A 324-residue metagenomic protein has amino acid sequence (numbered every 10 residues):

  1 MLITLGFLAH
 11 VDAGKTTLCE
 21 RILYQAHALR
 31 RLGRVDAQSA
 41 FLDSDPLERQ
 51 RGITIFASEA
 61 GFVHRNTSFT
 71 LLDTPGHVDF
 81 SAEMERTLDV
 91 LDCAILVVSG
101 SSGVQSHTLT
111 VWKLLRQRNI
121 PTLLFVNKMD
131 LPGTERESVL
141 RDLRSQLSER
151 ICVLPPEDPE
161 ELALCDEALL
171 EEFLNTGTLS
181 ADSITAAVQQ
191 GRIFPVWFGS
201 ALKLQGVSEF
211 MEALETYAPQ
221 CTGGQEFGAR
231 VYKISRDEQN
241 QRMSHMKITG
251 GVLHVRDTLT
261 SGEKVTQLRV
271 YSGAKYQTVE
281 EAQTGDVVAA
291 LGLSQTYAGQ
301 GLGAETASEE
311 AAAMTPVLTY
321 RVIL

Functional and structural regions predicted by a protein language model:
M1-A13, R31-L32, G100-E238, D257-L259 (+1 more regions): P-loop NTPase catalytic nucleotide-binding module
M1-V90, A94-V98, V104, D142-L147 (+3 more regions): P-loop NTPase switch module centered on the Walker A-proximal segment
T4-L5, L42, F56-E59, P195 (+4 more regions): Conserved beta-strand residues within beta-sheet cores
D12, L18, G52, D73 (+10 more regions): Residue-level signature of catalytic and energy-coupling elements of molecular machines, predominantly ATP/GTP-dependent
L29-D36, A40-A57, E149-L154, S180 (+4 more regions): Active-site phosphate-binding and catalytic loops of NTP-dependent enzymes
S58, S81-M84, T108-W112, V139-L140 (+3 more regions): Short beta-alpha junctions and helix-cap segments that line functional grooves
C93, L123-L124, A313-L324: Short, hydrophobic beta-strand segments
Y217-A218, G224-T319: Conserved nucleotide-binding/hydrolysis modules and their immediate coupling elements across P-loop/ASCE NTPase motors
